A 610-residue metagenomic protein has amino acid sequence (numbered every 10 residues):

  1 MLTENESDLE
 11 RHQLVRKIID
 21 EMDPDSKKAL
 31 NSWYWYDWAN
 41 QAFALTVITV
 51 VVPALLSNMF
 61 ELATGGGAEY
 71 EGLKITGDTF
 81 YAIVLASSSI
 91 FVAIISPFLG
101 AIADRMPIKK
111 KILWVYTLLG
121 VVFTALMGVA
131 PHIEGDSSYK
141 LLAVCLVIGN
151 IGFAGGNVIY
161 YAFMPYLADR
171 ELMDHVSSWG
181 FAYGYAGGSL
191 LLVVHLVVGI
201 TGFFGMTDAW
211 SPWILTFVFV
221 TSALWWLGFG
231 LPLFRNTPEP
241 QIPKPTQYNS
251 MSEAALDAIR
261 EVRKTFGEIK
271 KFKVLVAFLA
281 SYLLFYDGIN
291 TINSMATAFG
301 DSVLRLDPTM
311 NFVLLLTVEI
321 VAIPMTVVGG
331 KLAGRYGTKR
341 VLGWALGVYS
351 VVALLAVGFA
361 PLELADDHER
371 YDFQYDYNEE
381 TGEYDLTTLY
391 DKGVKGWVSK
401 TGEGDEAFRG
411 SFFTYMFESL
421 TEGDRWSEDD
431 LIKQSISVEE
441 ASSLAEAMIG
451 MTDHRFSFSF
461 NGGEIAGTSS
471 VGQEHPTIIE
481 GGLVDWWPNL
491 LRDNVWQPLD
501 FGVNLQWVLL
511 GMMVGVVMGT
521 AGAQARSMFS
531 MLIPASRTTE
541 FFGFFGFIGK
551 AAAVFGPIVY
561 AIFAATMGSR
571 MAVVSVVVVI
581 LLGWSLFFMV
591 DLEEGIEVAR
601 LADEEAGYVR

Functional and structural regions predicted by a protein language model:
M1-S32, K109, L118, A125-A143 (+5 more regions): Intracellular loop-helix junctions on the cytosolic face of multi-pass helical membrane proteins
V47-D78, S294-N311: Short amphipathic helix-loop junctions that connect adjacent transmembrane helices in Major Facilitator Superfamily/SLC
I75-T79, R170-F181, P308-T309, A535-F545: Loop-to-transmembrane helix entry/capping segments in MFS-fold secondary transporters and related SLC/MFSD carriers
V92-I108, P324-T338, A564: Helix-to-loop junctions at the C-terminal end of transmembrane segments in multipass secondary transporters
A103-L119, G334-Y349: Cytoplasmic membrane-interface "Motif A"-like loop-to-helix N-cap segments of 12-TM Major Facilitator Superfamily
G199-L224, E464, G482, W486-N504 (+1 more regions): A membrane-interface helix-boundary motif in multi-pass transporters
V313-G334, V352: Transmembrane alpha-helices of Major Facilitator/SLC transporters
G358-L505: Low-complexity, proline/glycine-enriched hydrophobic segments characteristic of transmembrane helices
